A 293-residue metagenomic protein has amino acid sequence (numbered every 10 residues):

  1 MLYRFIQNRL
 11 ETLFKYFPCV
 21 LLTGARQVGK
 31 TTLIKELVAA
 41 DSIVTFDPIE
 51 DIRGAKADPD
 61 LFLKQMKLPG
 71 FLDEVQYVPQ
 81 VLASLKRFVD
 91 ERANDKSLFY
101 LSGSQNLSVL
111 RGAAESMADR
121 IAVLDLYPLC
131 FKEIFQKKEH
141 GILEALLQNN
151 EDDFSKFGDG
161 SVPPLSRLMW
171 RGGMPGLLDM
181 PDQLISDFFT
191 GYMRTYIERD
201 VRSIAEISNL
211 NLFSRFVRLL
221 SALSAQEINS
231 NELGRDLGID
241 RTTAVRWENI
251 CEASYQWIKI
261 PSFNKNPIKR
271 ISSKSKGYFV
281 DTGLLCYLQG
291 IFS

Functional and structural regions predicted by a protein language model:
M1-Q27, T31-F46, M66-L68, R246-S293: A cross-kingdom feature that marks ATP-driven nucleic-acid transaction machinery
V44-G54: A short hydrophobic beta-strand->loop->alpha-helix junction that borders the nucleotide-binding pocket of P-loop NTPases
I49, S104-V109, P128-E133, N264 (+1 more regions): Conserved nucleotide-binding/hydrolysis micro-motifs of P-loop NTPases
I52-G70: Conserved alpha-helical scaffold flanking the Walker A/P-loop in AAA+ ATPase domains
Q65-S84: Conserved P-loop NTPase "ATPase switch" module shared by AAA+ and STAND
L82-L101, Q105-L107, A114-S116: Conserved catalytic/switch belt of AAA+ P-loop NTPases
R111-A222, Q226-E227: Interdomain motor-coupling "hinge/lid" segment immediately C-terminal to the ATP-binding subdomain of NTP-driven enzymes
L178-S293: Accessory nucleic acid-recognition modules appended to NTPase machines
